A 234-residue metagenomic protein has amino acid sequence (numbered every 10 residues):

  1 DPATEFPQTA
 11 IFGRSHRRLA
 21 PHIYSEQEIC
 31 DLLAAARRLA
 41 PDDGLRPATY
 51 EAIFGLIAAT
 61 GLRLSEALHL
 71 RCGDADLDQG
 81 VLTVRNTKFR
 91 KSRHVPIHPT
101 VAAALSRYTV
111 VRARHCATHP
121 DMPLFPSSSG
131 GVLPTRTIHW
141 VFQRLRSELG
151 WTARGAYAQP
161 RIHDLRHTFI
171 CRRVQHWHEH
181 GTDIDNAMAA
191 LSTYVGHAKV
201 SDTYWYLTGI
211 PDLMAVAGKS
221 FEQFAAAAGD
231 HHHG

Functional and structural regions predicted by a protein language model:
D1-G234: Conserved catalytic core of the tyrosine transesterase superfamily
